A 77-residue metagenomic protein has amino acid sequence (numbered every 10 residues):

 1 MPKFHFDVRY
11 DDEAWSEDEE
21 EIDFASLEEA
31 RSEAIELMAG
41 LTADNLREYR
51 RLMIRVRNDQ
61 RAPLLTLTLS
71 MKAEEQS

Functional and structural regions predicted by a protein language model:
M1-E17: Short aromatic-glycine-(Arg/Gly/Cys) micro-motifs in beta-strand/loop hairpins
M1-P2, A25-E29, N58-R61: A short, structured loop/turn motif at beta-sheet edges
R9, E20-I22, S77: Intrinsically disordered, low-complexity regions of eukaryotic proteins
A14-S16, E33, D59: Short, functionally important structural connectors and interaction interfaces within domains
S16-L27: A short, exposed loop/beta-hairpin motif centered on an aromatic-Gly-Thr core
S26-T42: A short, charged, amphipathic alpha-helix used as a generic interaction element across diverse proteins
G40-S77: Short, mixed-charge low-complexity intrinsically disordered segments
